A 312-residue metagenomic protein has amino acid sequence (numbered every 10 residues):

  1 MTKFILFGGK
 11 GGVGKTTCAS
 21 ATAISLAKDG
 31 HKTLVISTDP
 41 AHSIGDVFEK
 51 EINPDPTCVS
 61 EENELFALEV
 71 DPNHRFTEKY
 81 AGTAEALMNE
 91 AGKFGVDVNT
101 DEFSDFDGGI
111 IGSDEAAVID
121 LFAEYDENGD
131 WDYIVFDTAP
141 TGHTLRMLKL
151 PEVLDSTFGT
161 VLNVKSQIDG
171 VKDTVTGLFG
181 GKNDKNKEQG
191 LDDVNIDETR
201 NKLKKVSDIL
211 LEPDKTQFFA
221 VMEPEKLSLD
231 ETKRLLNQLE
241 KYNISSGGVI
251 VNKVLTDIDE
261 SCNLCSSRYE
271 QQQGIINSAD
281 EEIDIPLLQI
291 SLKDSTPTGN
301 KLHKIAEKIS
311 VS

Functional and structural regions predicted by a protein language model:
M1-V13, C18-D193, D197: Nucleotide-state-sensitive switch-loop elements of NTP-binding domains
S113-A116, D197-R200, K226, Y269-E270: Conserved phosphate-coordination/catalytic loops
K165-D169, Q189-T199, K215-E231: Conserved Switch II/interswitch segment of TRAFAC-class P-loop GTPases
L203-S312: C-terminal lobe/tail of nucleotide-utilizing enzymes
